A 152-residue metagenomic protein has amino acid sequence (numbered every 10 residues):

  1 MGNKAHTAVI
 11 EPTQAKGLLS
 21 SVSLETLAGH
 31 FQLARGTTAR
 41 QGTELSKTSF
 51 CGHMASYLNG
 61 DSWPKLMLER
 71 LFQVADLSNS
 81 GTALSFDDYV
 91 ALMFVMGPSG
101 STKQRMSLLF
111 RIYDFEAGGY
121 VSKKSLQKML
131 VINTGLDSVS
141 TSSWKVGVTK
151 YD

Functional and structural regions predicted by a protein language model:
M1-P64: Eukaryote-specific detector of the first structured module of a protein
E11-A15, L27-F31, S49-C51, K65-V74 (+3 more regions): EF-hand and EF-hand-like helix-loop-helix modules
Q41-T43, K47, N79-T82, F86 (+1 more regions): Residues in Ca2+-coordinating acidic/glycine-rich loops
F94-P98: Hydrophobic, ordered structural segments
